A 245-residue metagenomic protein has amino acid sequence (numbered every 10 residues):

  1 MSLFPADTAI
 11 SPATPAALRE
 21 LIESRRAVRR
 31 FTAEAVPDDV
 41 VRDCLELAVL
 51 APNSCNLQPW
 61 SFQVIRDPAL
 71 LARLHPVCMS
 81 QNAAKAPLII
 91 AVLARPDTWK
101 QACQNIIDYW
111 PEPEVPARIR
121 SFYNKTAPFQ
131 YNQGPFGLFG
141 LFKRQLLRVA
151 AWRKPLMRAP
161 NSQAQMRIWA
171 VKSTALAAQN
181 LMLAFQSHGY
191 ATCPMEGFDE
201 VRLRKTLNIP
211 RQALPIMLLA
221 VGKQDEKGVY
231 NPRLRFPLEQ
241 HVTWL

Functional and structural regions predicted by a protein language model:
M1-L245: Acidic, surface-exposed loops and disordered segments
